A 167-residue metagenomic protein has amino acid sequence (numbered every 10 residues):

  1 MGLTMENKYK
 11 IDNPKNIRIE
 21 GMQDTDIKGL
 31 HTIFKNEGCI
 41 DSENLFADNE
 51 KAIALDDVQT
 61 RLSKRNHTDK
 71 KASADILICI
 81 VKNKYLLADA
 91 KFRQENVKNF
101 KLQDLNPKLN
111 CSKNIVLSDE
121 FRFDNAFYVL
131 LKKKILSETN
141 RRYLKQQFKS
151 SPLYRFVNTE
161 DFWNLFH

Functional and structural regions predicted by a protein language model:
M1, Q146-H167: Polybasic (Lys/Arg-rich)
M1-T68: Acidic-basic catalytic patches of nuclease active cores, encompassing PD-(D/E)XK and other metal-cofactor nuclease
H67-T68, I78-I80, S118-E120: Short, charge-rich binding segments
T68-D69, D104: Generic, well-ordered alpha-helical segments
A72: Beta-rich catalytic cores
I76-E95, S112: Conserved catalytic cores of phosphodiester-cleaving nucleases, focusing on short active-site segments
E95-F148: Catalytic cores of nucleic-acid endonucleases
